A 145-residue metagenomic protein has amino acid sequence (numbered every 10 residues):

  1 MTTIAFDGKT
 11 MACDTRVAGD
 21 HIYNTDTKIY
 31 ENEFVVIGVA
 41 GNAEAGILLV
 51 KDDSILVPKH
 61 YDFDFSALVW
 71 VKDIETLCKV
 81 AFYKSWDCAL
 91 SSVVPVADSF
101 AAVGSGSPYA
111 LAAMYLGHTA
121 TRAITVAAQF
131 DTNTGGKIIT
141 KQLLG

Functional and structural regions predicted by a protein language model:
M1-G145: N-terminal nucleophile
